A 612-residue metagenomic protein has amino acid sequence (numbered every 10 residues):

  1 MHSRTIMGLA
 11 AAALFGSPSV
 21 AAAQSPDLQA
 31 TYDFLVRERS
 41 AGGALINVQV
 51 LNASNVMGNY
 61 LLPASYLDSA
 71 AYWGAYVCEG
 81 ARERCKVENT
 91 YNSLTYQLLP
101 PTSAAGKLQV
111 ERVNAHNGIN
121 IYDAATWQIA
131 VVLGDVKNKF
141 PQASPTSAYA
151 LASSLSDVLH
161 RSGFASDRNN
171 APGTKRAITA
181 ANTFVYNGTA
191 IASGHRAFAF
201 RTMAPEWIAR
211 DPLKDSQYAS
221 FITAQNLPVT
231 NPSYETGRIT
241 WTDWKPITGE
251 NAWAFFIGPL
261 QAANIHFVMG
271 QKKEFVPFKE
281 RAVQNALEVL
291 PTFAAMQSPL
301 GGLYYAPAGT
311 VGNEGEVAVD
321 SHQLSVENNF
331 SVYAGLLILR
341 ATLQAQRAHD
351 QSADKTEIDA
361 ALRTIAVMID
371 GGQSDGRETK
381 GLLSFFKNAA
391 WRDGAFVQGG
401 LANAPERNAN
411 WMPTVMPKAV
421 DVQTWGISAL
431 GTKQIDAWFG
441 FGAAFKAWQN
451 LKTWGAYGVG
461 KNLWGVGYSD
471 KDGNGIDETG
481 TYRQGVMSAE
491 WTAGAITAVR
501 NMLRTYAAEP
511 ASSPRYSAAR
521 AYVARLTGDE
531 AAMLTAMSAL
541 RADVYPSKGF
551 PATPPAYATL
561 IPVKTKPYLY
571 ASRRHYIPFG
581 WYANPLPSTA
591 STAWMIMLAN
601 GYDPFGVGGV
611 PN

Functional and structural regions predicted by a protein language model:
M1-G8: Bacterial N-terminal signal peptides that target proteins for export
L14-A21: C-terminal segment of classical bacterial N-terminal signal peptides
S25-S93, L99, S103, I121-Y122 (+5 more regions): Extended ligand-binding clefts on enzyme/binding-domain cores
P63, A125-N138, A152, Q423-T424 (+1 more regions): Alpha-helical support elements that line or immediately flank enzyme active sites and cofactor-binding pockets
A105-L133: Beta-strand-rich domains and repeat architectures in extracellular enzymes and scaffolds, especially beta-propellers
V132, F140-G163, Y234-W244, A254 (+1 more regions): Aromatic-lined substrate-binding rim segments of carbohydrate-active enzymes
